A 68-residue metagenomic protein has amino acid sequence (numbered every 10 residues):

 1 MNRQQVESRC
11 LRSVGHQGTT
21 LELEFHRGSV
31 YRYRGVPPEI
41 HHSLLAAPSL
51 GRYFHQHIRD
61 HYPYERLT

Functional and structural regions predicted by a protein language model:
M1-V30, H41-H42, A46-T68: A charge-rich, low-complexity, intrinsically flexible signal that marks solvent-exposed coils, linkers, repeats
V30-V36: A short macromolecule-binding patch
